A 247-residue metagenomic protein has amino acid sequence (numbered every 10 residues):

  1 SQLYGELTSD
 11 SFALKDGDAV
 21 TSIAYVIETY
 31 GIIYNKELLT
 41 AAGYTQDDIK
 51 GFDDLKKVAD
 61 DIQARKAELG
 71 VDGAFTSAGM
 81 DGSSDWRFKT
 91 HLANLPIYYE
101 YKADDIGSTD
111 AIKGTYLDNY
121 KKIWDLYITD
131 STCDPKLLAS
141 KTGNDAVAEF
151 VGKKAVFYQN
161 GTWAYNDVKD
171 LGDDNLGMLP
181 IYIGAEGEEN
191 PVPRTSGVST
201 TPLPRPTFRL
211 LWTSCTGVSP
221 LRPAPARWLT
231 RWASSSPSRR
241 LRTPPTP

Functional and structural regions predicted by a protein language model:
S1-E6, A74, G79-G82, I97-K122 (+3 more regions): Short, solvent-exposed loop/beta-turn-alpha elements that line the ligand-binding surface or hinge of extracytoplasmic
S1-L7, E37-G43, K50, E149 (+2 more regions): Extracytoplasmic "Venus flytrap"/periplasmic binding protein-like
S1-T29, R87, G177: Hinge/lid segment of periplasmic solute-binding proteins
D18, A42, D170-S234: Extracytoplasmic/periplasmic substrate-recognition and gating elements
F52-D54, L138-V151: Short helix-initiation/N-cap motifs at beta->coil->alpha
V58-D61, D105-A139: Glycine-centered hinge/linker elements that transmit conformational signals in sensory and ligand-binding systems
L69-V71, G152-N160, D174: Alpha-to-beta junction loops
W228-P247: Long, aromatic- and glycine/proline-rich binding clefts that accommodate carbohydrate-like moieties
